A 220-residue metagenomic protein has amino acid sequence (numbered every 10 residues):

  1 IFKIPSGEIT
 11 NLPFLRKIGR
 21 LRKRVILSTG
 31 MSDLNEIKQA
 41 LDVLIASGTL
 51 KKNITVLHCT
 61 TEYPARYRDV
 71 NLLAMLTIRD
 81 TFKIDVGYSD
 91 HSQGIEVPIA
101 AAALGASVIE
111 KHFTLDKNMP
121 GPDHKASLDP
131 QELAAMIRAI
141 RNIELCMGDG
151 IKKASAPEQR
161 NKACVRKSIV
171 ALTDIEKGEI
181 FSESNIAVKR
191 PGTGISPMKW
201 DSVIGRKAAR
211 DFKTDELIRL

Functional and structural regions predicted by a protein language model:
I1-L220: Catalytic cores and adjacent flexible loops of soluble metabolic enzymes that perform enolate/carbanion chemistry on
